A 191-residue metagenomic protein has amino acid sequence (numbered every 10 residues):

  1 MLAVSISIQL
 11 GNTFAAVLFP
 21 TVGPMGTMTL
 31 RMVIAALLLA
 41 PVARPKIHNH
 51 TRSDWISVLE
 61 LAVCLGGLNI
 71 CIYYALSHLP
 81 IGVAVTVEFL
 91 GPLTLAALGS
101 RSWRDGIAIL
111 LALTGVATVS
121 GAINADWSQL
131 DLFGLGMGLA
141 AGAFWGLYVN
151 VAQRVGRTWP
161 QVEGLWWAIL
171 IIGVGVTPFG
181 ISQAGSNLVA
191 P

Functional and structural regions predicted by a protein language model:
M1, S53-A62, R101-T114, D131-G138 (+1 more regions): Cytoplasmic-side transmembrane-helix entry/capping segments in multi-pass membrane proteins
M1-G26, V63, G67-C71, L110 (+3 more regions): Glycine-/small-residue-enriched transmembrane alpha-helix faces in small-molecule transporters and effluxers
S7-L10, A40-A84, E88, T118 (+1 more regions): Specific transmembrane alpha-helical segments of multi-pass solute transporters/efflux pumps, especially DMT/EamA
T21-M25, T29, H50-W55, A122-F144 (+1 more regions): Juxtamembrane helix-entry segments on the extracytoplasmic side of multipass membrane proteins
G23-P24, P80, P160-Q161: A helix-boundary/kink motif common to multi-pass secondary transporters, especially Major Facilitator Superfamily
G26-T29, V33-I34, L65, I72-W103 (+1 more regions): Specific alpha-helical transmembrane segments that line the substrate/conduction pathway and gating interfaces
L39, E60, L90, R104-I123 (+2 more regions): Hydrophobic transmembrane alpha-helices of multi-pass small-molecule transport proteins
L68-S77, A117-W127, D131, I172-L188: Hydrophobic alpha-helical transmembrane segments in multi-pass integral membrane proteins
